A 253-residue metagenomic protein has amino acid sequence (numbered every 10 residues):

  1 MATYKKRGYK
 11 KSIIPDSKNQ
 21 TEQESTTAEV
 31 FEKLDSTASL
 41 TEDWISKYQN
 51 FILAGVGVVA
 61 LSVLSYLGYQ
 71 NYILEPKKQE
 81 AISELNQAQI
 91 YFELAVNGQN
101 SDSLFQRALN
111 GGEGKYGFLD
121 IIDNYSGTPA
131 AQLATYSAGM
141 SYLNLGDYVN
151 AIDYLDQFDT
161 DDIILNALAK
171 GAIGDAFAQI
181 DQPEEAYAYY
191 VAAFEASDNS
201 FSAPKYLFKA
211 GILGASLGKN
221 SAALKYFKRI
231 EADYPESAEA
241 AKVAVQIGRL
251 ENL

Functional and structural regions predicted by a protein language model:
T3-G55: N-terminal positive-inside, membrane-proximal cytosolic segments immediately preceding the first
N97-N150: Extracytoplasmic/periplasmic/luminal assembly and interaction segments in envelope/secretory/respiratory proteins
D123-A131, L145, D159-A167, E195-A203 (+1 more regions): Short solvent-exposed coil/turn linkers within tandem alpha-helical repeat scaffolds
